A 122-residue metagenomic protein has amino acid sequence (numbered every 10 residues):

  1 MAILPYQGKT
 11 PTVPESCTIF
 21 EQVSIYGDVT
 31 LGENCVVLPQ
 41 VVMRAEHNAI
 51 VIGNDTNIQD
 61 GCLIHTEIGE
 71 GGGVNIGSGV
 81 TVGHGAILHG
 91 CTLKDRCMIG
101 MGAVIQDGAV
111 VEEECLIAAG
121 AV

Functional and structural regions predicted by a protein language model:
M1-S16: Terminal amphipathic alpha-helical/low-complexity segments used for targeting or macromolecular assembly
E15, F20-E21, Y26-G27, G32-E33 (+14 more regions): Left-handed beta-helix
A49: Phosphate/pyrophosphate-binding betaalpha-module
